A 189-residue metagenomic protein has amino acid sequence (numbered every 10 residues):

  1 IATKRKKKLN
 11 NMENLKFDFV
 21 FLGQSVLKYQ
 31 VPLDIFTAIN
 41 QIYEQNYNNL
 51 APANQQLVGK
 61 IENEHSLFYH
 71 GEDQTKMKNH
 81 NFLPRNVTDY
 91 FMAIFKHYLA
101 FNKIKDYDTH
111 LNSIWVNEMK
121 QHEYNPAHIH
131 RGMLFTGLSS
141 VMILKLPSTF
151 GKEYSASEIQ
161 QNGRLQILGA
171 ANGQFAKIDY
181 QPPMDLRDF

Functional and structural regions predicted by a protein language model:
I1-N11: N-terminal amphipathic/basic-hydrophobic helices that include classical n-h-c signal peptides and signal-anchor
A2, L22-K28, L33, V116 (+2 more regions): Generic preference for hydrophobic/aromatic residues in regular secondary structure cores
N11-D106, H122-P126: Non-heme Fe(II)/2-oxoglutarate
N14-F17, Y29, W115, P183-D185 (+1 more regions): Non-catalytic cap/lid and distal C-terminal segments of serine-dependent acyl enzymes
G23-S25, H110-N112, T136-L138: Residues at beta-strand starts and edge strands
P84, T88, M92, S113-V116 (+2 more regions): Generic internal hydrophobic packing segments that stabilize the cores of diverse globular domains
I104-I114: A short coil-to-beta-strand element that immediately follows conserved catalytic motifs
N117-F189: Catalytic core of non-heme Fe(II) oxygenases with the double-stranded beta-helix
